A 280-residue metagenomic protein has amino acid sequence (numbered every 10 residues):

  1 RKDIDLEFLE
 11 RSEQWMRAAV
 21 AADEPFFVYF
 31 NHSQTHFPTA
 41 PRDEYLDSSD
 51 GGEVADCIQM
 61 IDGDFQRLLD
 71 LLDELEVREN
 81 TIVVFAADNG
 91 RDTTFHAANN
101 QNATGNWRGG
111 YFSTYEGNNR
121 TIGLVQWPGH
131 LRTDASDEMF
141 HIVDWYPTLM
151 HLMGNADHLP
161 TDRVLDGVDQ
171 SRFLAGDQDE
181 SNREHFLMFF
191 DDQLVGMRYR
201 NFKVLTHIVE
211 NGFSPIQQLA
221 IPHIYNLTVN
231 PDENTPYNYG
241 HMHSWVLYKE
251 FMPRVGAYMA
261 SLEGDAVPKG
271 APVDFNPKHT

Functional and structural regions predicted by a protein language model:
S12-C57, D92-T93, A97, M242: Active-site His/acidic residue clusters
A21-V28, V77-V83, N119-T121, D179-E184 (+1 more regions): Loop/turn elements at helix/coil->beta-strand transitions in domains of secreted/extracellular proteins
P25, M60-N99: Metal-dependent active-site segment of extracytoplasmic phospho-/sulfohydrolases and closely related
V28-P38, F85-T93, D166-G167, L187-D192 (+1 more regions): Short, solvent-exposed turn/loop segments enriched in Gly/Ser/Thr/Pro and often Arg
E44-R67, L71, Q218, D232-Y237: Extended hydrophobic/aromatic segments used for targeting, binding, or gating
A55, R120-T121, I221: Catalytic cores of eukaryotic secretory-pathway lumenal/extracellular enzymes that build and remodel glycoconjugates
R91-E116, L131-E138, V143-D232: C-terminal cap/loop subdomain of S1 sulfatases and analogous C-terminal strand-loop tails that border
V204, I208-H223, L227-T280: Long, internal low-complexity/basic segments
